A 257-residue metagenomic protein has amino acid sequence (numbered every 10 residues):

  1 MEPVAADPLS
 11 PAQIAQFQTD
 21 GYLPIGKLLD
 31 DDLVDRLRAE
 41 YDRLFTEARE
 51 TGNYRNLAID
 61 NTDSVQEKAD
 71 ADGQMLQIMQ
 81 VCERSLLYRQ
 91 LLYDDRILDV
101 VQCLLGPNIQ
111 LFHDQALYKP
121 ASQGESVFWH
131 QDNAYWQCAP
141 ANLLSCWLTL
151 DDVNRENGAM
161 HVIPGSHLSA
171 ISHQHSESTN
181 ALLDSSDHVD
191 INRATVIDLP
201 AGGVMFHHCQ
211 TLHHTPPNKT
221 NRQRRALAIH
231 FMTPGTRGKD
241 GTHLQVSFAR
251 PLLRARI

Functional and structural regions predicted by a protein language model:
M1-D20, G26-W129, Y135, F248-L253: Non-heme Fe(II)-dependent double-stranded beta-helix
E2-P3, E47-R55, I59-Q66, A159 (+4 more regions): Non-heme Fe(II)/2-oxoglutarate
P24-I25, L144-C146, M205-H207: Short hydrophobic-aromatic micro-motifs
D30-D31, L117-K119, A134, V153 (+3 more regions): Short, solvent-exposed loop/turn segments at secondary-structure junctions
S85-Q90, D184, D190-T195, T215-P216: Active-site rim elements
D99-V100, G124-V196, T236-L244: Catalytic core of non-heme Fe(II) oxygenases with the double-stranded beta-helix
D114-A116, C146-L148, L227-F231: A structural signal for short, well-ordered beta-strand segments
R193-M205: Short acidic-glycine-tyrosine-enriched beta hairpin
